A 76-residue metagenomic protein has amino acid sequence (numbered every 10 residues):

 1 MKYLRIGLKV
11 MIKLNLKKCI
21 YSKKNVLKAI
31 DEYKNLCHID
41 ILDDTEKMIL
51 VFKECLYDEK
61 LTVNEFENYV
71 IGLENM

Functional and structural regions predicted by a protein language model:
K9-L14: Terminal, regulation- and interaction-focused segments at domain boundaries
N15-K24: Short, surface-exposed ligand-recognition loops at beta-strand->loop->(often short) alpha-helix junctions that present
Y21, E46, Y57-E59: Generic "edge-of-domain/loop-turn" microfeature
K23-K34: Amphipathic alpha-helical segments
N35-V51: A short, structured beta-strand/loop element
I39, F52-M76: Helix-rich interaction surfaces within compact, conserved domain-sized segments that mediate assembly or partner
